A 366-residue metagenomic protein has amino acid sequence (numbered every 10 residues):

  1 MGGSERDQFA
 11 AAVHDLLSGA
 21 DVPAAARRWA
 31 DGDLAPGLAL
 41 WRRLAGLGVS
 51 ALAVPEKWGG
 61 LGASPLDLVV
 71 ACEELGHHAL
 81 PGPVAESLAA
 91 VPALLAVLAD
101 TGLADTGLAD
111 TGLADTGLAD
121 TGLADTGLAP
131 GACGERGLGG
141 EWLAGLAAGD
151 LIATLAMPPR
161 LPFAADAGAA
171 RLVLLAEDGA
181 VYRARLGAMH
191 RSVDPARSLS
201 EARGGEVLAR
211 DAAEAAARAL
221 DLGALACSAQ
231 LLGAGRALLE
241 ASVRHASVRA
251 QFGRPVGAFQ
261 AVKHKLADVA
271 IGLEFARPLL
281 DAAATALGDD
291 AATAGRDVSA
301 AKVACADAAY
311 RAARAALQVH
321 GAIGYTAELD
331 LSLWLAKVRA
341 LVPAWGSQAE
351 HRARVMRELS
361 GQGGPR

Functional and structural regions predicted by a protein language model:
M1-H78, L103-A132, D221-R366: Alpha-helical interface subdomain recognition
L17-A20, L75, A90, L94 (+5 more regions): Alpha-helix C-terminal capping segments
A53, L80-P83, I152-T154, V173: Short glycine-aspartate micro-motif
P65-L68, S87, G139: Amphipathic alpha-helical segments in well-structured domains
G82-A99: N-terminal glycine-rich flavin-associated loop
A96-V97, G145-L146, A286: Hydrophobic side-chain positions on well-ordered alpha-helices, corresponding to helix-helix packing/interface faces
D100-E240, R244: FAD-binding core of flavoproteins
